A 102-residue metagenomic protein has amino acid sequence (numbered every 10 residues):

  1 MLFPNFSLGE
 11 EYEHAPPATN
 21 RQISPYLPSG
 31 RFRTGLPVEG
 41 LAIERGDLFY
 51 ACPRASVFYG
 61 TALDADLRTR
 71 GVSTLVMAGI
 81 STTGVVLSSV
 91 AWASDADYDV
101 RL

Functional and structural regions predicted by a protein language model:
M1-V72: Active-site alpha/beta core segments
S29, S88, V100-L102: Short glycine/proline-centered loop/turn elements that form peptide/ligand docking sites
C52-P53, A78-I80: Short His-Asn-centered micro-motif
V76-G79, D97-L102: A short glycine-rich beta-strand->turn/loop micro-motif centered on a GG-aromatic cluster
M77, S89-V90: Conserved short hydrophobic patches within well-ordered secondary structure
T82-S89: Short glycine/serine/threonine-rich phosphate/pyrophosphate-binding segments that cradle anionic phosphate groups
A93: Short conserved active-site loop signatures built around small residues
